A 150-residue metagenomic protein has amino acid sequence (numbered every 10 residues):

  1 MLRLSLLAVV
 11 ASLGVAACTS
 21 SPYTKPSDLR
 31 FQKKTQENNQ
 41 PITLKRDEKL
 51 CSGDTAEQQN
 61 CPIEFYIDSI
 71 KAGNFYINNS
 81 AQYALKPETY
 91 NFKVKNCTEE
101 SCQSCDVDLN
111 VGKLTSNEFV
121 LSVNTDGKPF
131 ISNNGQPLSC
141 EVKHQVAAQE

Functional and structural regions predicted by a protein language model:
M1-C18: Sec-dependent bacterial lipoprotein signal peptides
C18-E150: Short loop/turn and low-complexity linker motifs enriched in small/turn-promoting residues
